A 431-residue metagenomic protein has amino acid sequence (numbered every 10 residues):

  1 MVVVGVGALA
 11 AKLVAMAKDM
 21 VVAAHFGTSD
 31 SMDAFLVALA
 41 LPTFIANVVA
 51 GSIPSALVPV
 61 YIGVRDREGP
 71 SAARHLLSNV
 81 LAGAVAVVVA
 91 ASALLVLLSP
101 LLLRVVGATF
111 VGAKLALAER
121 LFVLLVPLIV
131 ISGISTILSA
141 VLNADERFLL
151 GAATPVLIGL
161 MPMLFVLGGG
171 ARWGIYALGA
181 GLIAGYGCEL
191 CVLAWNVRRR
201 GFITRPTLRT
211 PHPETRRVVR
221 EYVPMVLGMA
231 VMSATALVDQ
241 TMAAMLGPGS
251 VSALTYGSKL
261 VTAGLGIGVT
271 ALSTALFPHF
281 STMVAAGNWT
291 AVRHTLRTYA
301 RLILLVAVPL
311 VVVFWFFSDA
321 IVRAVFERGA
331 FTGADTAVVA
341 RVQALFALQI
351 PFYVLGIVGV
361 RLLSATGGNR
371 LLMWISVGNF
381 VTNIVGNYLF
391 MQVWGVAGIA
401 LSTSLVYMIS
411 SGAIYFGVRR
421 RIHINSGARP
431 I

Functional and structural regions predicted by a protein language model:
M1-I431: Membrane-embedded alpha-helical bundles of multi-pass transporters/translocases, especially carrier/permease families
